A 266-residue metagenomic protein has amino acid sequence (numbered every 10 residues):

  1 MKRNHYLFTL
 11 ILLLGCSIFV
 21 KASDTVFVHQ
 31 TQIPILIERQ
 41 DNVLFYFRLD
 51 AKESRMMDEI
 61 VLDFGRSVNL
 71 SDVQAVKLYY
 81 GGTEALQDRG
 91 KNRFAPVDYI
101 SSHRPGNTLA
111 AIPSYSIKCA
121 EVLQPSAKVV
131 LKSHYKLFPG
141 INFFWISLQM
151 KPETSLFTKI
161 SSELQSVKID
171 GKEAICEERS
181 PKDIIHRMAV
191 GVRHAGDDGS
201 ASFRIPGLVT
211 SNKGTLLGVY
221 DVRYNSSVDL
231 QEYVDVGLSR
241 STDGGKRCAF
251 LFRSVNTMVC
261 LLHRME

Functional and structural regions predicted by a protein language model:
M1-S23: Bacterial Sec-dependent N-terminal signal peptides
A22-T25, Y99: Coil residues (strongly favoring Ser/Thr
D24-M56: Beta-sheet-dominated interaction scaffolds and their linkers
D41-V43, E53-R55, T83, F94 (+4 more regions): Asp-box/BNR beta-propeller blade signature and adjacent active/binding-site loops in extracellular glycan-interacting
M56-S67: A short beta-strand element within beta-rich, extracytoplasmic domains of secreted/secretory-pathway proteins
V61, Q74-Y79: Beta-strand signatures of extracellular beta-sandwich domains
N69-V76, I160, Q231-V236: Short coil-to-beta strand junction motifs in C2/discoidin
S155-E173: Serine/threonine-enriched low-complexity regions used as flexible
